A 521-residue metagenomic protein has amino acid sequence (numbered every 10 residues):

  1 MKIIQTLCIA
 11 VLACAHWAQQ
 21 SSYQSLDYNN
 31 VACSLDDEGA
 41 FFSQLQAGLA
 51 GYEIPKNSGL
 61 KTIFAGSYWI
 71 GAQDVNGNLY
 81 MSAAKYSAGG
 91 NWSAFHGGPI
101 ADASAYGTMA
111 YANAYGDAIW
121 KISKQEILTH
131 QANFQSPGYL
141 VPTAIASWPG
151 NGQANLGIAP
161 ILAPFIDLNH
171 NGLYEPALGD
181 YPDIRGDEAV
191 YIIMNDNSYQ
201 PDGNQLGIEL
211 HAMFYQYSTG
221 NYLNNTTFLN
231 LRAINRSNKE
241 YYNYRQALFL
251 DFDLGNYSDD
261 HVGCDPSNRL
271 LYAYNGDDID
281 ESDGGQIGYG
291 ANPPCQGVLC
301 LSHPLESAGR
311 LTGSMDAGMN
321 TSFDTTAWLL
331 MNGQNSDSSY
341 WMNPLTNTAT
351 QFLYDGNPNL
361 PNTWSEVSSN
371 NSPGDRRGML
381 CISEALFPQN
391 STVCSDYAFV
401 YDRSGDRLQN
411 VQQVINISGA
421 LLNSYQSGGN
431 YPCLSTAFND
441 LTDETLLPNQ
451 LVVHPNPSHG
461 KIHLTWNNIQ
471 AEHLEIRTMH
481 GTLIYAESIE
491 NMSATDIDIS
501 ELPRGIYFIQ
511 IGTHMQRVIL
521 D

Functional and structural regions predicted by a protein language model:
M1-Y23, F438-L441, F508, M515: Bacterial Sec-dependent N-terminal signal peptides
K2, A13-W17, F41-S43, Q470 (+2 more regions): Intrinsic low-complexity/disordered segments
I4-L7, L270, D277, L441 (+1 more regions): Residue-level detector of intrinsically disordered/flexible regions characterized by low predicted structural confidence
Q5-C8, L231, N390, I519: Intrinsic structural disorder/low-complexity segments
T6, E444-D521: C-terminal outer-membrane/trafficking sorting elements
Q19-L434: A long-range scaffold signal marking pre-active-site subdomains of enzyme folds
Y174, L441, E472: Short clusters of hydrophobic/aromatic residues that line enzyme substrate/ligand-binding pockets
N430-L446: Low-complexity, Pro/Thr/Ser/Gly/Ala-rich linker/spacer regions in secreted, extracellular modular proteins
